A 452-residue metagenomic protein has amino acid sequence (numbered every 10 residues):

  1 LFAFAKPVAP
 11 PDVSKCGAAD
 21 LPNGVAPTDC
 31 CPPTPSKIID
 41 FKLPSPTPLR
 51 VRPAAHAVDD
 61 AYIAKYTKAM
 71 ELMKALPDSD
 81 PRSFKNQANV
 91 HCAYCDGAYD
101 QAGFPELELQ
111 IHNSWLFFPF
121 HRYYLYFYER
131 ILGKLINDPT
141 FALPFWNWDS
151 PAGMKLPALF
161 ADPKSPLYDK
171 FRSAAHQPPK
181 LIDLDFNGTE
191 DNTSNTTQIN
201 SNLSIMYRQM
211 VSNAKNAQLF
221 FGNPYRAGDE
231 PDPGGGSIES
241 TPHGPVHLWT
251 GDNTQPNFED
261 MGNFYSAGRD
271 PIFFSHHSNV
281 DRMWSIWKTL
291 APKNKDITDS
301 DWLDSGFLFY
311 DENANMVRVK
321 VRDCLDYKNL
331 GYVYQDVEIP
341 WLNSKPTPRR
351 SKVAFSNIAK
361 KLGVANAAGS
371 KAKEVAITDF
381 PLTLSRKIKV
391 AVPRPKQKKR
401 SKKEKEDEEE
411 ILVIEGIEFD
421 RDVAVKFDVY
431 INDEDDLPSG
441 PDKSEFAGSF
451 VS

Functional and structural regions predicted by a protein language model:
L1-S452: C-terminal accessory segments of proteins
